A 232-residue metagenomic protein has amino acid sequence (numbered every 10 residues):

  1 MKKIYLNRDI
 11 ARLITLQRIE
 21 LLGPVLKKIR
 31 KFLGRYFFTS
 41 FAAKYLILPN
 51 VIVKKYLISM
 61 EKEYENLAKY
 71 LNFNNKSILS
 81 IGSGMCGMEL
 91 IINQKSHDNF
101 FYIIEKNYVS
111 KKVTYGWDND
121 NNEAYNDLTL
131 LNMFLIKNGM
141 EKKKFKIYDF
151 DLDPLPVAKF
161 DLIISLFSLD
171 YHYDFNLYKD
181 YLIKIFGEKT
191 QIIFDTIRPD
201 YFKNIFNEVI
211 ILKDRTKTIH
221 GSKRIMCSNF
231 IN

Functional and structural regions predicted by a protein language model:
K2-N74: Class I SAM-dependent methyltransferase Rossmann-like catalytic core, especially the SAM/SAH-binding loop
N75-G84, Y102-E105: Conserved class I S-adenosyl-L-methionine
M85-D98, T114: Conserved SAM-binding loop of SAM-dependent methyltransferases across substrates and taxa, primarily the Class I
D118-D153: S-adenosyl-L-methionine
F150-I163: A short acidic, Gly/Pro-enriched loop at the edge of an enzyme's catalytic core that lines a small-molecule cofactor
D161-D174: A short SAM/SAH-binding and catalytic strip from SAM-dependent methyltransferases
N176-Q191: A short glycine-rich, Lys/Arg-flanked "PGG" loop and its adjoining helix->strand segment in the class I
K189-P199: Conserved beta-strand signature within the Rossmann-like core of class I S-adenosyl-L-methionine
